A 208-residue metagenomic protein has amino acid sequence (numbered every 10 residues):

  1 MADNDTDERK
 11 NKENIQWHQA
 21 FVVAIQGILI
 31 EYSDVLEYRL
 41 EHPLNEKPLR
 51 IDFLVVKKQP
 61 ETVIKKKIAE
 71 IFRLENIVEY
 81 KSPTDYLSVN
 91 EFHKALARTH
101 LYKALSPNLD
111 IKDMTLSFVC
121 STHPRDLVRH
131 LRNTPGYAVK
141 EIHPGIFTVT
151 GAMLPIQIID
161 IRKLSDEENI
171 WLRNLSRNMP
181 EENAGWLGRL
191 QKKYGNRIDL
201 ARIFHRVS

Functional and structural regions predicted by a protein language model:
M1-S208: Elongated, amphipathic alpha-helical interaction scaffolds
